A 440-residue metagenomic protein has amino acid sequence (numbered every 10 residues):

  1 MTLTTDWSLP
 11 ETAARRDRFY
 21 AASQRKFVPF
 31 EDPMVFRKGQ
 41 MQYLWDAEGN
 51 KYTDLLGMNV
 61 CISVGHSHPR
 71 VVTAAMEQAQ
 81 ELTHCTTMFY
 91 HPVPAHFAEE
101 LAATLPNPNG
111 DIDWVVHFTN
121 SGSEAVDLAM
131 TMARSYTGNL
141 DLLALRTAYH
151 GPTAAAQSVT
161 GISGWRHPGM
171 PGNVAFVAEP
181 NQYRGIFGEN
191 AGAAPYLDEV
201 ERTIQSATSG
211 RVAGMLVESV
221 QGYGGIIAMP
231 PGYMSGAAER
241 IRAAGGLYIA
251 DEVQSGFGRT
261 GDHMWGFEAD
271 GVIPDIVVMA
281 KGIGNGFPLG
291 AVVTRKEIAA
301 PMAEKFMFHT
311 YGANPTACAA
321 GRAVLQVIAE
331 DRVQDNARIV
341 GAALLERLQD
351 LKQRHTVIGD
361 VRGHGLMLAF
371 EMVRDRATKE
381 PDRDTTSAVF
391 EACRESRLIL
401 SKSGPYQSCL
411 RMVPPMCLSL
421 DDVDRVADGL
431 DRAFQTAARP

Functional and structural regions predicted by a protein language model:
M1-P440: Conserved N-terminal phosphate-binding loop of PLP-dependent enzymes in the Aspartate aminotransferase
